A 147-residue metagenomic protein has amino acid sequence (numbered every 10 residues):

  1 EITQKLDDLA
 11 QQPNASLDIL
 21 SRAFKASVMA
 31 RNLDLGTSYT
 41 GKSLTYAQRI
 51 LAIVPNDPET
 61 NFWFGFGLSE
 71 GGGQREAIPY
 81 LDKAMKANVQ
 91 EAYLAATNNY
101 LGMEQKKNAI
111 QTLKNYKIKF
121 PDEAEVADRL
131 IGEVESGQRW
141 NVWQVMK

Functional and structural regions predicted by a protein language model:
E1-L20, K42: Long, contiguous interaction/recruitment modules in multidomain scaffold/adaptor proteins
T3, T37, L44, I78 (+3 more regions): Conserved positions within tetratricopeptide repeat
Q4-D7, Q48, L81-D82, K114: Alpha-solenoid helical repeat scaffolds
P13, I53-D57, P121-E125: Short solvent-exposed coil/turn linkers within tandem alpha-helical repeat scaffolds
L17-M103: Alpha-helical adaptor scaffolds
N108-K147: Terminal, low-structured helical/coil segments at or just beyond the last alpha-helical repeat
